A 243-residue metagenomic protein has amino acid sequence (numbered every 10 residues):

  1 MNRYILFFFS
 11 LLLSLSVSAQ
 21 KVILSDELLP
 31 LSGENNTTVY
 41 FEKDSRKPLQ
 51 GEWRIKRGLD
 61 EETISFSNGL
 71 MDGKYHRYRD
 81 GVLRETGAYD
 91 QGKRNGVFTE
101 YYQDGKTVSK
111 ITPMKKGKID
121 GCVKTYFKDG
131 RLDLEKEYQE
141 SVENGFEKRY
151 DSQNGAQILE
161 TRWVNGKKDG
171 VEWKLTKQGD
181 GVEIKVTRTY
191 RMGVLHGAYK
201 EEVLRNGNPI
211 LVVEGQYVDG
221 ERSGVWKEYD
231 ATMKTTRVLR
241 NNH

Functional and structural regions predicted by a protein language model:
M1-Y4: Positively charged n-region of N-terminal signal peptides that target proteins for export
L6-S14: Bacterial N-terminal signal peptides
A19-H243: Glycine/tyrosine- and acidic-biased, solvent-exposed loop/turn segments at the edges of beta-strands
